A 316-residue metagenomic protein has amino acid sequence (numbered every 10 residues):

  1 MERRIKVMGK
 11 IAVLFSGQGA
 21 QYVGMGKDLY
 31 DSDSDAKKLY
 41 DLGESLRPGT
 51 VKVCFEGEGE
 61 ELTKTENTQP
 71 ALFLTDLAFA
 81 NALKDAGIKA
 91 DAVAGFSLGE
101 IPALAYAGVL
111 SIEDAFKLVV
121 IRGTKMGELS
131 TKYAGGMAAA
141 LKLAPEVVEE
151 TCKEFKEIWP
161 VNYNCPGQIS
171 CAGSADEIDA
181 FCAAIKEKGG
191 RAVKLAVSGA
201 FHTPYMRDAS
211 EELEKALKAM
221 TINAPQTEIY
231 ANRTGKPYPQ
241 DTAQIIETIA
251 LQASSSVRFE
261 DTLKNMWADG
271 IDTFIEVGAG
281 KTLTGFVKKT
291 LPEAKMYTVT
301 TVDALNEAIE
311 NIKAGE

Functional and structural regions predicted by a protein language model:
M1-K10, K313-E316: Short, Lys/Arg-enriched, disordered terminal segments
I5-V147, L195, T273-V302: FabD-like malonyl-/acyl-CoA
Q18-A20, S45-P48, G108-S254: Alpha/beta catalytic cores of group-transfer enzymes, especially the acyltransferase/condensing modules of polyketide
D35, T75, E177, E212 (+1 more regions): Charged catalytic carboxylate motif
K84, W267-A268: Non-catalytic positions within long, well-ordered alpha-helices that form the structural scaffold/packing of enzyme
A86-G87, E187-K188, A219-I222, L291-A294 (+1 more regions): Short helix-capping segments at alpha-helix termini
T234, K295-E316: Short, flexible loop segments at boundaries between secondary-structure elements
E260-K264: Short hydrophobic/charged patches on amphipathic alpha-helices used for structural packing and interfaces
